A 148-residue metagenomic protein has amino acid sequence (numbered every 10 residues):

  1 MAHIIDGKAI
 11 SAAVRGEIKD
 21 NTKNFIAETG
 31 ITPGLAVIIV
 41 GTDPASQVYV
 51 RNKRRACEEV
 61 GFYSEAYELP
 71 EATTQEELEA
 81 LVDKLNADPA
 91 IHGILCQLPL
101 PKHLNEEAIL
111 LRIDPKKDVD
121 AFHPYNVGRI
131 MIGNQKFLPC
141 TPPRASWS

Functional and structural regions predicted by a protein language model:
M1-T29: Positively charged, low-complexity intrinsically disordered leader regions
T32: N-terminal cationic and glycine-rich segments that engage phosphates or anionic surfaces
L35, C57-E71: Short beta-strand elements in bilobed, periplasmic/extracellular small-molecule ligand-binding domains
V40-R54, K136-S148: Glycine-rich phosphate/diphosphate-binding loop of Rossmann-like nucleotide-binding domains
Y49-R54, A80-V82, E107-A108: Glycine-rich loop at the start of a catalytic domain that most often binds anionic cofactors/ligands
E59-G61, K84-N86, I113-K116, S146: Non-catalytic terminal and connector segments of soluble metabolic enzymes
E77-P89: Short, well-structured alpha-helical segments in soluble
H92, C96-S148: Anion-binding alpha/beta catalytic cores of soluble intermediary-metabolism enzymes, centered on
